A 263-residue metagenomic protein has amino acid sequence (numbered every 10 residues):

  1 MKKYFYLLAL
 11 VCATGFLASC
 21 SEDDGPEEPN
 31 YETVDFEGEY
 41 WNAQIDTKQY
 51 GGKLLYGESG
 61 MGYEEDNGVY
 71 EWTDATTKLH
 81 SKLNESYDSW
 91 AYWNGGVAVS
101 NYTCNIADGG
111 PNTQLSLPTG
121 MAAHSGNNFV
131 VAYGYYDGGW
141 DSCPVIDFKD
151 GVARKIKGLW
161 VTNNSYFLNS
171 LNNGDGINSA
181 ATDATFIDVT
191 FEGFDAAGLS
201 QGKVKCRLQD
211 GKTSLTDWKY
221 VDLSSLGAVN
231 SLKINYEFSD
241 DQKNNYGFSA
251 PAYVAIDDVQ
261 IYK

Functional and structural regions predicted by a protein language model:
K3-A9: Sec-dependent signal peptide recognition, specifically the positively charged N-region followed immediately by
Y4, T14-A43, K263: Bacterial Sec-dependent N-terminal signal peptides
E28-C143, G151: N-terminal targeting leaders for non-cytosolic proteins
P144-F148, Y246: Short, T/G/N/S-enriched strand-turn elements that build extracellular solenoid repeat scaffolds
G151-G158, A228-V229: Extended extracellular/luminal ectodomain segments enriched in beta-structured repeat modules
W160-T162, N178: Short edge beta-strand/loop segments characteristic of extracellular beta-sandwich folds
S170-V189: Short coil-to-beta strand junction motifs in C2/discoidin
F186-K263: Terminal, low-complexity interaction segments
